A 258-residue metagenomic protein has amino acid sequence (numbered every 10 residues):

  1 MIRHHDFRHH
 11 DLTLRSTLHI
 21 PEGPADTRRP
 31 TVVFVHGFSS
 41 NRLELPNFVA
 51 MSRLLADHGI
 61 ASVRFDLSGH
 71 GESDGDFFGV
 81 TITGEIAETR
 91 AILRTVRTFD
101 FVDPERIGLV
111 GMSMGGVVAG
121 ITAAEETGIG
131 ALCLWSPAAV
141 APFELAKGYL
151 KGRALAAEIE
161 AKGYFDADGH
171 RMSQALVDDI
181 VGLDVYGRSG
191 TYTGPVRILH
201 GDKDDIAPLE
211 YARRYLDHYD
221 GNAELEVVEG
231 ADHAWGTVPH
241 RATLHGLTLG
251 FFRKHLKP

Functional and structural regions predicted by a protein language model:
M1-P30: N-terminal cap/lid segment of alpha/beta-hydrolase-fold proteins
H4, H9, L14, T122-V227 (+1 more regions): The alpha/beta-hydrolase serine catalytic core
R29, H36-N41, D202: Active-site glycine-rich loops that stabilize anionic/oxyanionic intermediates across multiple enzyme folds
S39-S52, L67, E210: The serine-hydrolase catalytic nucleophile loop
E44, H70-D103: Catalytic nucleophile-loop/oxyanion-hole region of alpha/beta-hydrolase and closely related hydrolase-like folds
S52-D74: Conserved alpha/beta-hydrolase
F101-M112: Alpha/beta-hydrolase fold nucleophile elbow
G111-I121: Glycine-rich nucleophile elbow surrounding the catalytic serine of serine-hydrolase chemistry
